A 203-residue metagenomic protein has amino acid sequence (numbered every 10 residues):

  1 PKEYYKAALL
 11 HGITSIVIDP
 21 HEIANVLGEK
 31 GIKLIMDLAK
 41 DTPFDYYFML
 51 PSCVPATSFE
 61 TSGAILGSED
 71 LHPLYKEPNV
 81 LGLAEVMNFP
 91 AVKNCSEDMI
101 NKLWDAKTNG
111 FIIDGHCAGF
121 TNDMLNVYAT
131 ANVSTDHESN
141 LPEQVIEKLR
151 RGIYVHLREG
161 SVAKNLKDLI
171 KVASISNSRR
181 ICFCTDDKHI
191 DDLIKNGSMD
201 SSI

Functional and structural regions predicted by a protein language model:
P1, H21-I23, P51-A56, E85-F89 (+4 more regions): Active-site beta-loop-alpha junctions enriched in small/polar residues
Y4-Y5, L71, L103, L125 (+3 more regions): Generic hydrophobic/aromatic pocket-lining and core-packing "Φ" positions
Y5-I112: Divalent-metal coordination cores built from histidine and acidic residues
I13-T14, N79-V80, G110, V127-T135 (+2 more regions): Glycine-enriched alpha-helix->loop->beta-strand junction motifs that scaffold or abut catalytic
L27-G31, T57-G63, N94-D98, M124-Y128 (+3 more regions): Short acidic, glycine/serine/threonine-rich loops at helix termini
L81-A84, E138-L141, R179-T185: Non-cysteine beta-strand/loop elements that form the S-adenosyl-L-methionine
E85-E143, E159, A163: Divalent metal-binding pocket/active-site signature
T130, V172-I203: His/Asp/Glu-enriched, well-ordered alpha-helical/loop segment that forms or immediately abuts the divalent-metal
